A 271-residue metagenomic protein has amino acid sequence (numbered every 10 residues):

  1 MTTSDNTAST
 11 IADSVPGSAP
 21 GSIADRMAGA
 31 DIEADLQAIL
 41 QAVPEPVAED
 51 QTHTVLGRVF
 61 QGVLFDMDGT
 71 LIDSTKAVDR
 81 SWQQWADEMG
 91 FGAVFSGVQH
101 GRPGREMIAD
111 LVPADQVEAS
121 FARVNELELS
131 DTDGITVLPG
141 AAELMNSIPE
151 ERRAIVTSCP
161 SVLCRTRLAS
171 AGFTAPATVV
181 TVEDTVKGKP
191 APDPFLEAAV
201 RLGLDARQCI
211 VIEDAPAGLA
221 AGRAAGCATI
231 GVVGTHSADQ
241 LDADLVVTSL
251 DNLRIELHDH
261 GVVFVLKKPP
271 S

Functional and structural regions predicted by a protein language model:
M1, E33, D87, P113-V117 (+4 more regions): Short, structured coil/loop segments at alpha-helix boundaries
T2-Q61, R152, S161-S271: Asp-based, Mg2+/Mn2+-dependent phosphohydrolase catalytic module
V55-R152, P160-V162, F173: N-terminal helical cap/lid subdomain that shapes the substrate entry/recognition surface in HAD-like hydrolases
V156: Sequence/structural segment immediately N-terminal to covalent heme-attachment motifs in c-type and related
